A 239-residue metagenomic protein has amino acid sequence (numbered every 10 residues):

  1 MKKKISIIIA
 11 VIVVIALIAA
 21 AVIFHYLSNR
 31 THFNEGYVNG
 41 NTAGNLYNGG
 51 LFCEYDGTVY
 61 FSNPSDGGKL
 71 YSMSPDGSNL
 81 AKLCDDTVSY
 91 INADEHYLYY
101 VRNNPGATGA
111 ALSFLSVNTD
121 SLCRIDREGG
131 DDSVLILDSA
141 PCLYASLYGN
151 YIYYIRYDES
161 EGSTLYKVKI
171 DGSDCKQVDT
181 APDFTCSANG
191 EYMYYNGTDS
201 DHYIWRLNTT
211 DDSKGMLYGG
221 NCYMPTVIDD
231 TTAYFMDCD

Functional and structural regions predicted by a protein language model:
M1-L17: N-terminal Sec-pathway targeting helices
Y26-K82: N-terminal, intrinsically disordered, polar/charged segments of Gram-positive cell-envelope systems that serve as
F33-G44, S78-C84, D131-L137, S173-D179 (+1 more regions): A short beta-strand motif characteristic of beta-propeller blades
N45-C53, D85-E95, A140-G149, T180-G190 (+1 more regions): Repeated scaffold domains used in trafficking and secretory/extracellular systems, primarily beta-propellers
Y60-S62, Y99-R102, I152-R156, Y194-N196 (+1 more regions): Residue position within the beta-strands of beta-propeller blades
N63-G68, A107-D120, Y157-S163, G197-H202 (+1 more regions): Short, solvent-exposed loop/turn segments at conserved positions within beta-propeller repeat blades
D66, G77-N79, R127-D131, E159 (+3 more regions): Short coil turn/linker residues within repeat-based beta-strand modules
Y71-M73, R124-R127, Y166-K167, W205-T209: Conserved blade-register residue in beta-propeller folds
